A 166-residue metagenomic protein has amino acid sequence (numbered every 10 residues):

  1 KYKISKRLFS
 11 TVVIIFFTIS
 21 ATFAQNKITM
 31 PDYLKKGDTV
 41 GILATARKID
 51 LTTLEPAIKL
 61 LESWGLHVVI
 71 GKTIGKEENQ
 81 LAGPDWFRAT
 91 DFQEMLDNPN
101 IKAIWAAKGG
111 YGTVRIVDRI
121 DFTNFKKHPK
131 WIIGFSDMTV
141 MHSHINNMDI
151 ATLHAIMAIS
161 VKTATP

Functional and structural regions predicted by a protein language model:
K1-K27: Bacterial Sec-dependent N-terminal signal peptides
S5, F9-S10, S20, S63 (+3 more regions): Generic serine detector
T18, P31, D38, A103-A106 (+1 more regions): N-terminal hydrophobic or amphipathic segments with adjacent small-residue motifs that include Sec signal peptides
A21, G65-L66, T165-P166: Short, intrinsically disordered/low-complexity patches at protein termini and at juxtamembrane boundaries
A24-N100: ATP/NTP phosphate-donor binding region
L81-P166: Active-site histidine-anchored catalytic micro-motif
